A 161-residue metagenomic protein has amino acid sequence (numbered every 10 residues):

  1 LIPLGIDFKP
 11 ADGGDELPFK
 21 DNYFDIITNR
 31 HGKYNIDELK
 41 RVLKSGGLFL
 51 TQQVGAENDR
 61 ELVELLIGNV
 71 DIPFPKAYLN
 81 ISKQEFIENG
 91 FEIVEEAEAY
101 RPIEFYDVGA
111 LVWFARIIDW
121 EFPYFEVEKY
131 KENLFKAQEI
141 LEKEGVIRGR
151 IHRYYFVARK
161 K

Functional and structural regions predicted by a protein language model:
L1-E16: Class I SAM-dependent methyltransferase SAM/SAH-binding core
G14-I26: A short acidic, Gly/Pro-enriched loop at the edge of an enzyme's catalytic core that lines a small-molecule cofactor
D15-L17, K33-N35, G55-D59: Short, catalytically relevant binding-site loops at active-site mouths
D25, R30-K33, Q52: Residues lining the SAM
Y34-L50: A short glycine-rich, Lys/Arg-flanked "PGG" loop and its adjoining helix->strand segment in the class I
V54-P73: Short, glycine-/aromatic-enriched active-site segment of Class I SAM-dependent methyltransferases
I67-I81, W120-Y124: Acceptor-substrate binding/catalytic loop of class I
E92-K161: Conserved Class I S-adenosyl-L-methionine
